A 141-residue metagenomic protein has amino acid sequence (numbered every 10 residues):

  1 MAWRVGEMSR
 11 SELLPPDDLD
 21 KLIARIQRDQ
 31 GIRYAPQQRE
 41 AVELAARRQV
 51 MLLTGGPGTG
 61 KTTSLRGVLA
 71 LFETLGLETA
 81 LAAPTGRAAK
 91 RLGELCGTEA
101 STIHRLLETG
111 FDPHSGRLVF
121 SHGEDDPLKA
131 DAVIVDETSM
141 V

Functional and structural regions predicted by a protein language model:
M1-V141: Conserved ATP-binding/catalytic motifs of P-loop helicase motor domains
